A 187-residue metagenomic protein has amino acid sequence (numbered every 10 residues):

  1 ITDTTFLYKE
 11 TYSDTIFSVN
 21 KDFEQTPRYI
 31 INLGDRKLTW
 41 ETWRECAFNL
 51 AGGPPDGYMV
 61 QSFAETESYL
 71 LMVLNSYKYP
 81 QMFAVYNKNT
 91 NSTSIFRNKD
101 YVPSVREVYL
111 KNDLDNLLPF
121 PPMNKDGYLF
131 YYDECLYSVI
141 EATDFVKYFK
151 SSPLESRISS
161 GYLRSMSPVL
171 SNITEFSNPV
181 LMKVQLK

Functional and structural regions predicted by a protein language model:
I1-S18, Y58-Q81, D115-K150, Y162-N172: Short beta-strand elements that form the blades of beta-propeller/WD-repeat-like and other beta-sheet-rich scaffold
K9-E10, N32, A84-K88: Acidic/polar residues at beta-strand termini and the immediately following turn/coil
Y12, V19-F23, N87-N91, K187: Short loop/turn segments that connect beta-strands within beta-propeller blades
T15, M82-A84, V180-M182: A short loop-to-beta-strand structural motif that recurs across blades of beta-propeller domains
T26-G53, S94-P121: Surface-exposed loop and turn segments in beta-propeller and other repeat-based domains that flank or scaffold
P27-R44, S152-K187: Predominantly five- to eight-bladed beta-propeller fold
K37, E41-N98: Flexible, glycine-rich surface segments
P80-Y101, K147-L163: C-terminal/domain-terminus segments
